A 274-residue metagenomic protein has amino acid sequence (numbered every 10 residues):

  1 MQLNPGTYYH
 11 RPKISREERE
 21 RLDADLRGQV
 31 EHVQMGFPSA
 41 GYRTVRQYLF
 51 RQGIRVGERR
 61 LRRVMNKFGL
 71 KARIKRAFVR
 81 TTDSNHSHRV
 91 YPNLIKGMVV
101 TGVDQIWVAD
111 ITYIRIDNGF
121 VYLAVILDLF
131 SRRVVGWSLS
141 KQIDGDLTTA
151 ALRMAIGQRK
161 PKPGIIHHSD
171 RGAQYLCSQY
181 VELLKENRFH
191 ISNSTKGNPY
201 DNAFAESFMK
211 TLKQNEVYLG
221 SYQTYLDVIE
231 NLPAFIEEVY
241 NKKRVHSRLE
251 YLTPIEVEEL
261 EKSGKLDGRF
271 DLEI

Functional and structural regions predicted by a protein language model:
M1, Y8, V30, V45 (+14 more regions): Mobile genetic element proteins and their domesticated derivatives, centered on retroelements and DNA transposons
M1-I14, P38, A234-Y251: K/E-rich alpha-helical interaction surfaces of small helical-bundle regulatory domains
G6-V103, N198, T253-E261: Basic, flexible linker segments flanking DNA-binding modules in nucleic acid-interacting mobile-element proteins
T81-S84, S169-R171, C177-Q179, N193-K213 (+2 more regions): RNase H-like two-metal-ion nuclease catalytic core shared by retroviral integrases and related mobile-element nucleases
K96, V100-V135, K141-Q142: An active-site-proximal beta-strand-loop segment
G119, S138-P161, L176: Active-site beta-loop-alpha junctions of metal-dependent nucleic acid enzymes, especially the RNase H-like/DDE
R133-W137, I191-S194, Y218-L219: Short small-residue beta-strand/loop micro-motif enriched in glycine and branched aliphatics
K185-F189, K213-I274: C-terminal domain-tail junction helix/linker
